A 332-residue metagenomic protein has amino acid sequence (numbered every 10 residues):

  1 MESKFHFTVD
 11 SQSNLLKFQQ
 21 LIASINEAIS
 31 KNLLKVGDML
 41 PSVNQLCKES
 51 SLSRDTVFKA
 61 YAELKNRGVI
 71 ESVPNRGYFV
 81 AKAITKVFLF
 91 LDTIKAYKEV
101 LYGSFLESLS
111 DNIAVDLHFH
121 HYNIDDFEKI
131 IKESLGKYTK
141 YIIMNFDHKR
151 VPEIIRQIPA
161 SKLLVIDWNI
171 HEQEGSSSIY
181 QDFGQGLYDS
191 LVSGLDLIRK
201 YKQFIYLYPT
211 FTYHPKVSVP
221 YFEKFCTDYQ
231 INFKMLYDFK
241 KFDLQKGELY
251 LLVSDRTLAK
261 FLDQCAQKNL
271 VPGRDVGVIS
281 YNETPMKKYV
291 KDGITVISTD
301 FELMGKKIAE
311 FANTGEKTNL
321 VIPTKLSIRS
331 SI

Functional and structural regions predicted by a protein language model:
M1-K48: Extreme N-terminal segment that seeds HTH/winged-HTH DNA-binding domains in transcriptional regulators
K35-S72: N-terminal helix-turn-helix
V43, K59, R67, E71-K132: Amphipathic helical "hinge" segments at domain boundaries
K137-F146, F204-P209, K246-D255, G277-I279: Periplasmic-binding protein-like
D147-Q185, N282-D292: Flexible loop/hinge segments that line or gate small-molecule binding clefts
N169-I205, I297-K317: Hydrophobic alpha-helical segments within soluble ligand-binding/sensing domains
D189-C226, L320-I332: An alpha-beta-alpha
K246, D255-I332: Flexible loop/turn connectors
